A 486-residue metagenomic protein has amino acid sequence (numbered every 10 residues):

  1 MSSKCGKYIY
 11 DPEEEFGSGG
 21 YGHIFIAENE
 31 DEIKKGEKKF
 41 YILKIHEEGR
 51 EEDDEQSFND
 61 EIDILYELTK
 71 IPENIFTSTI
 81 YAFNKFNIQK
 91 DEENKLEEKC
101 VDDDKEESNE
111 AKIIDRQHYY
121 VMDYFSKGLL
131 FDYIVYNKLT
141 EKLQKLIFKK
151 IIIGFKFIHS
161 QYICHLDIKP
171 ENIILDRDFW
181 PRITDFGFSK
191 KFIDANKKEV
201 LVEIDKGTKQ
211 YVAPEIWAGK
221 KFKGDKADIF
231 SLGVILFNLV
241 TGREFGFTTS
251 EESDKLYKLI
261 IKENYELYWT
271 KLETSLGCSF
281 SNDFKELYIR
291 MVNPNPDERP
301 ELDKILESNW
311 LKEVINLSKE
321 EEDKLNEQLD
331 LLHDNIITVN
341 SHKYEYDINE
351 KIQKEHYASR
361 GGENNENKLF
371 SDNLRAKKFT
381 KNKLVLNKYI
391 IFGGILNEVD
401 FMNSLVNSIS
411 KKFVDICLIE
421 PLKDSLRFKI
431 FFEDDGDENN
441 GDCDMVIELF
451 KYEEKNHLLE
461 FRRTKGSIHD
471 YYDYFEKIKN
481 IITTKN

Functional and structural regions predicted by a protein language model:
E13-G19, I24: Protein kinase glycine-rich loop
I71-D91: Conserved HxN/HPN-centered segment at the entrance to the catalytic loop of eukaryotic protein kinase-like domains
D115-L129: Conserved short submotifs of the Hanks-type protein kinase catalytic core that shape the nucleotide-binding pocket
I147-F148: Activation segment signature within eukaryotic-like protein kinase domains
H159-D176: Catalytic-loop of the protein kinase fold
L201-I216: Conserved activation segment of eukaryotic-like protein kinases, specifically the C-terminal portion of the activation
N293-K319: Terminal C-lobe "cap" of eukaryotic-type protein kinase domains
